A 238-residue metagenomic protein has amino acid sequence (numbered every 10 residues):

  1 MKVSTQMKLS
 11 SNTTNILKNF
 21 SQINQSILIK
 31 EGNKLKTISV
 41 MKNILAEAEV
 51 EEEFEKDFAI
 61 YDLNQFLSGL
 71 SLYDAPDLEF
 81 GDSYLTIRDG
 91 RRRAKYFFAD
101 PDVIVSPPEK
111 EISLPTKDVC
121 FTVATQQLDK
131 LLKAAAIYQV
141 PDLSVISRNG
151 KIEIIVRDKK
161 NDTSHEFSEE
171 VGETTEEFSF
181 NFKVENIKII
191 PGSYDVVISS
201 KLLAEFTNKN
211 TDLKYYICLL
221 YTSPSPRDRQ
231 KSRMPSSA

Functional and structural regions predicted by a protein language model:
M1-I87, P108-I155, H165-T207: DNA replication sliding-clamp ring fold and its partner-interaction surfaces
M41-L45, R92-K95, K159-S164, T211-L213: Short, surface-exposed beta-strand-loop junctions and turns on beta-sheet-rich folds
L45-V50, K56-A59, A94-V103, T222: Generic secretory/membrane-interface signal
S83-P108, A204-L219: C-terminal interaction segments
C120, C218-Y221: Generic recognition of cysteine residues
Y221-D228: Conserved small/polar residues in nucleotide/adenosyl-binding loops
M234-A238: Hydrophobic alpha-helical segments, chiefly the membrane-spanning helices and signal/signal-anchor peptides
